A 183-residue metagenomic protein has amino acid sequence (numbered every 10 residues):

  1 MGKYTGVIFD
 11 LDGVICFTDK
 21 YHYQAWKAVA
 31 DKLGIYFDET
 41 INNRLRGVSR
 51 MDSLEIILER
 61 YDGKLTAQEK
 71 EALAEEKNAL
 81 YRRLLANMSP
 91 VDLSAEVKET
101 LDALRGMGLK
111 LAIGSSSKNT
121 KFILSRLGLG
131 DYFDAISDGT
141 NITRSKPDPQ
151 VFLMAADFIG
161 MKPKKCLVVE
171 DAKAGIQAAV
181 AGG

Functional and structural regions predicted by a protein language model:
M1-N43: Active-site neighborhood of HAD-like aspartate-dependent phosphohydrolases
K3, R83-I113: Short, acidic loop-to-helix structural element flanking the phosphoryl-transfer center in phosphate-processing enzymes
A25, S53, E96, N119-I123 (+1 more regions): Phosphate- and divalent-cation-binding pockets in alpha/beta enzyme and binding domains that engage nucleotide-derived
Y36, K110, K162: Residue-level detector of anion-binding/catalytic polar loops
G47-L84, A103: A metal-dependent, Asp-based hydrolase signature
P90-V91, K118-V168, K173-A181: Substrate-recognition "cap/lid" segment bordering the active-site pocket of phosphatases
